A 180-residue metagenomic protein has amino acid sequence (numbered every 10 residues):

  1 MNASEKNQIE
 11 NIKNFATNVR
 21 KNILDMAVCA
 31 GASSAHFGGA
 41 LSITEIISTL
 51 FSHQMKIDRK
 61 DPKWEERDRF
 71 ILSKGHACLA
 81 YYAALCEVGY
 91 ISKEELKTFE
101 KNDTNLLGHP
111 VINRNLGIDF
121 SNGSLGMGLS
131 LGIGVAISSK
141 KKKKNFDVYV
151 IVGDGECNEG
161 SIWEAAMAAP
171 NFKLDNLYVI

Functional and structural regions predicted by a protein language model:
M1-V19: N-terminal hydrophobic or amphipathic helices/low-complexity stretches enriched in small/hydrophobic/Pro/Gly
A16-S34: N-terminal capping segment at the start of a domain
G31, L41-N171: Cofactor-binding active-site loop characterized by glycine-rich and histidine/acidic residues
N171-I180: A short, conserved beta-to-alpha structural element at the edge of catalytic cores that scaffolds binding
